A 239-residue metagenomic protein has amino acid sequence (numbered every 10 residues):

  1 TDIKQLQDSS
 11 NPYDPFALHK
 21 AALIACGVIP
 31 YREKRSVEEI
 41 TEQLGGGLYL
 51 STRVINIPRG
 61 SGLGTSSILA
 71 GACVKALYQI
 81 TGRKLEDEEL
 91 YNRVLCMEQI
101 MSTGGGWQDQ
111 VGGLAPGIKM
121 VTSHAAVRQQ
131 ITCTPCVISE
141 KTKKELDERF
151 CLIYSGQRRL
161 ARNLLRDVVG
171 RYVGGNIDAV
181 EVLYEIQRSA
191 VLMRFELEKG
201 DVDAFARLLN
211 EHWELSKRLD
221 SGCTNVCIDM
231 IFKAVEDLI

Functional and structural regions predicted by a protein language model:
T1-E42, R83, N92-G104, Q110-I239: C-terminal nucleotide
D2, T52-V54, T65-S67, G106 (+1 more regions): Short linear Ser/Thr-Pro motifs
D2-Q7, L48-R59: Glycine/charged-rich beta-loop-alpha catalytic/anionic-binding loops adjacent to active sites
A22, R59-S61: Helix-loop-helix module between adjacent transmembrane segments
G47-Y49, R149-F150: A residue-level signal for beta-strand positions that form part of recognition/binding surfaces within mature
I57-R59, A70, R128, L160: A broad, structure-centric signal for solvent-exposed, well-ordered loop/edge residues that line or flank functional
S61-R83: DPxDG-like acidic metal-binding loop motif
D87-E88: A sequence/structural signal of beta-propeller blade repeats
